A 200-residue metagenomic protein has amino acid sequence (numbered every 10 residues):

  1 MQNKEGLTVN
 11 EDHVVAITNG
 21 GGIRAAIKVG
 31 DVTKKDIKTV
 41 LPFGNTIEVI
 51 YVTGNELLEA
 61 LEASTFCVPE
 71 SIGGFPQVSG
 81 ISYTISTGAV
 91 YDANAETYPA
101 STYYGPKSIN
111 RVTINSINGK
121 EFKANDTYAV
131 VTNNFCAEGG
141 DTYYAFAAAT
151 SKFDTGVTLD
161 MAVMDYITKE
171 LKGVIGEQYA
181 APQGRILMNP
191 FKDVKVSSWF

Functional and structural regions predicted by a protein language model:
M1-F200: Catalytic centers of hydrolytic enzymes
